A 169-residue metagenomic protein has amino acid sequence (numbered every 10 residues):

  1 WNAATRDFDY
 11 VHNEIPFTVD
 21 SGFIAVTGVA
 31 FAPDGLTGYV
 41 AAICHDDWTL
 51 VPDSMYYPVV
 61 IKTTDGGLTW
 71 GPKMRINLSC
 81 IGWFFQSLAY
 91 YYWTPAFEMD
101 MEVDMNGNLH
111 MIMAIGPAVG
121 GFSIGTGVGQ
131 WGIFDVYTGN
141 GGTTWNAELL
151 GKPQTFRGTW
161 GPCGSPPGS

Functional and structural regions predicted by a protein language model:
W1-S169: Extracellular, repeat-based ectodomains that mediate carbohydrate processing or recognition
